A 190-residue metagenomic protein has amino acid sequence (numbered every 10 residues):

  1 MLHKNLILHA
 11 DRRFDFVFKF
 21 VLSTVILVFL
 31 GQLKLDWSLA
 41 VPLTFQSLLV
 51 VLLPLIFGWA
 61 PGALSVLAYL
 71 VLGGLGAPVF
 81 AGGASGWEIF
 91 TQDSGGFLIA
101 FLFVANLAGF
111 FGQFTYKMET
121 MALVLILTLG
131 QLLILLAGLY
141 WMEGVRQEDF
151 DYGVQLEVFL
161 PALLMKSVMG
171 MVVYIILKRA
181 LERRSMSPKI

Functional and structural regions predicted by a protein language model:
M1-A63: Hydrophobic transmembrane alpha-helices
M1-H9, D15, F20-L22, F29 (+1 more regions): Short helix-perturbing small/polar motifs within transmembrane alpha-helices
H9-R13, A40-V41, A81-G82, W87 (+2 more regions): Helix-boundary and loop/linker segments of multi-pass membrane transporters
L22, I26, L49, L53 (+14 more regions): Hydrophobic faces of alpha-helical transmembrane segments in multi-pass integral membrane proteins
I26, L30, K34, L53 (+8 more regions): Alpha-helical membrane-inserting segments
G31-P42, L70-V104: Interfacial aromatic-anchored transmembrane helix boundaries in multi-pass membrane proteins
L39, Y116-K189: Membrane-embedded alpha-helical hairpins and interfacial helices in multi-pass inner-membrane proteins
P42-F45, W87-D93, D151-L160: Non-cytosolic membrane-interface motifs at loop->transmembrane helix junctions
